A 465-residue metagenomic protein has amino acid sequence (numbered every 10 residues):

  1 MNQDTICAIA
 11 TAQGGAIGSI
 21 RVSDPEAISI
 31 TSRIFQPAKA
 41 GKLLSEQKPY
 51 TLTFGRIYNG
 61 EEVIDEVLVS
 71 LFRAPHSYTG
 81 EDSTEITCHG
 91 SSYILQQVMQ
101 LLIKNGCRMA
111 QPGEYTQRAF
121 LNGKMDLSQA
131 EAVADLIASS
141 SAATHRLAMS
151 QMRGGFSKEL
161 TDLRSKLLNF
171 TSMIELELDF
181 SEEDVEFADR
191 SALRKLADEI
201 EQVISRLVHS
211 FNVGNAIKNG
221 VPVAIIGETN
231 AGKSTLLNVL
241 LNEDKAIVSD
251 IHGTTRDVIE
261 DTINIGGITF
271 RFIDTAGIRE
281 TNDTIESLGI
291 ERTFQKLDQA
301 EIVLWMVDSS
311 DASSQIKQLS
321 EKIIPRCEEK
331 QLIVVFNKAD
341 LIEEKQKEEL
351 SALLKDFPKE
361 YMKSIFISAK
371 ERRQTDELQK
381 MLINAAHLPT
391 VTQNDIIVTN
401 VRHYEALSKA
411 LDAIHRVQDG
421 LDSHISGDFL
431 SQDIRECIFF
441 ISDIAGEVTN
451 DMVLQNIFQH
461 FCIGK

Functional and structural regions predicted by a protein language model:
M1-R146, S150, G154, R326 (+1 more regions): A glycine-rich (often HGG/GG-containing) alpha/beta subdomain
N2-I9, H145-N264, T281-D283, Q299 (+1 more regions): C-terminal-of-GTPase-core extension/linker across diverse P-loop GTPases
A12-Q13, E26, T229, T293 (+1 more regions): Glycine-rich beta-alpha junction loops
S23, G90, L240, T275 (+2 more regions): Glycine-rich, N-terminal phosphate-binding loop of Rossmann-like dinucleotide-binding domains
T53-D65, V69-R73, G253-T281, Q299-I302: Switch I (G2) and immediately adjacent beta-strands of P-loop GTPase domains
R108, T269-R271, K363: Conserved beta-strand segments of alpha/beta enzyme cores
F272, M306, V335: Generic enzyme active-site microenvironment
E286-S310: Inter-motif core of Ras-like GTPase G domains
